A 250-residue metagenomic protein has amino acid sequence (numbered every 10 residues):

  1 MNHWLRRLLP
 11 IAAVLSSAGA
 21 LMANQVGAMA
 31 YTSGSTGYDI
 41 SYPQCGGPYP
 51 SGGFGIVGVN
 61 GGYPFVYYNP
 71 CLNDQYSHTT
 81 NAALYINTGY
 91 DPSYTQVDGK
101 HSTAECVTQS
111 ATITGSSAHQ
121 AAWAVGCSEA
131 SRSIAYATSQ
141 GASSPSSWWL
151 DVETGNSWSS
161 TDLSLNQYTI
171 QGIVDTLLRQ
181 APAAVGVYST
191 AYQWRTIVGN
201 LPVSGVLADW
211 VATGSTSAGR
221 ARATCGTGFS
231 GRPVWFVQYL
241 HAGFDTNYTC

Functional and structural regions predicted by a protein language model:
M1-A28: Secretory targeting and sorting signals
A18, Y76, I134, V174-L178: Non-transmembrane alpha-helical segments in soluble domains of secreted/periplasmic/extracellular proteins
M29-P50, L201-C250: Functionally critical loop-and-helix segments that line ligand-binding/catalytic clefts of soluble enzyme domains
Y31-T169: Substrate-binding cleft of extracellular glycoside hydrolase catalytic domains
L72-Q75, D98-A104, I197-V203, R222-G226: Short, aromatic/basic amphipathic alpha-helical patches
V107-A122, Q167-D175, V203-F229: Acidic, His- and aromatic-enriched active-site or binding-groove loops in soluble protein domains that engage sugars
L178-T196, L207-T213: Aromatic-lined carbohydrate-recognition surfaces of secreted/lumenal glycan-active proteins
